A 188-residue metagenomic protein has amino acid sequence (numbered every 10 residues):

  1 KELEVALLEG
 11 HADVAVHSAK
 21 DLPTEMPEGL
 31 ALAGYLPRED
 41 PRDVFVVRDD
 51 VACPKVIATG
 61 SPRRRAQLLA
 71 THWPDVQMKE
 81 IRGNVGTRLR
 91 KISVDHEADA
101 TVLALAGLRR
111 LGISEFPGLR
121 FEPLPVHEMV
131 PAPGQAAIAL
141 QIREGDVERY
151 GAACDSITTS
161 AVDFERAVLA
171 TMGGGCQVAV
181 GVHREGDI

Functional and structural regions predicted by a protein language model:
K1, P27-G29, F116: Glycine-rich loop at the start of a catalytic domain that most often binds anionic cofactors/ligands
K1-S18, V182-I188: N-terminal hydrophobic or amphipathic helices and topogenic motifs
E2-L3, D21, R64, R88: Residues within well-ordered alpha-helices
L8-H17, D21, V94-A106: Alpha-to-beta junction loops
E9-H11, P27, D40, Q135: Short connector loops at helix/strand junctions that flank enzyme active sites, especially segments positioning acidic
H17, Y35, G60, I81 (+1 more regions): Conserved beta-strand termini and adjacent loop/short-helix elements that scaffold enzyme active sites in alpha/beta
A19-V76: A conserved helix-loop-strand patch within extracytoplasmic ligand-binding domains of the periplasmic binding
Q67, T71-I188: Small-molecule-sensing regulatory modules
